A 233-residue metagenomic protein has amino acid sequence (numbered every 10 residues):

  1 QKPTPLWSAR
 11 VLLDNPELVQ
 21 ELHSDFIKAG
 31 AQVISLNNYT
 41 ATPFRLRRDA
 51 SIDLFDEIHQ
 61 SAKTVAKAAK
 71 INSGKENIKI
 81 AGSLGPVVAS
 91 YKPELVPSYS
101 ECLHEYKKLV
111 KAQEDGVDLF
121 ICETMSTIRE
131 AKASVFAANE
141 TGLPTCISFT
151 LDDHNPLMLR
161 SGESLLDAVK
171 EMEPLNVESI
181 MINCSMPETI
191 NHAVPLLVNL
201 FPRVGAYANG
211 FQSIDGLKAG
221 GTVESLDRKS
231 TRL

Functional and structural regions predicted by a protein language model:
Q1-R232: Domain-level signal for soluble alpha/beta catalytic cores
